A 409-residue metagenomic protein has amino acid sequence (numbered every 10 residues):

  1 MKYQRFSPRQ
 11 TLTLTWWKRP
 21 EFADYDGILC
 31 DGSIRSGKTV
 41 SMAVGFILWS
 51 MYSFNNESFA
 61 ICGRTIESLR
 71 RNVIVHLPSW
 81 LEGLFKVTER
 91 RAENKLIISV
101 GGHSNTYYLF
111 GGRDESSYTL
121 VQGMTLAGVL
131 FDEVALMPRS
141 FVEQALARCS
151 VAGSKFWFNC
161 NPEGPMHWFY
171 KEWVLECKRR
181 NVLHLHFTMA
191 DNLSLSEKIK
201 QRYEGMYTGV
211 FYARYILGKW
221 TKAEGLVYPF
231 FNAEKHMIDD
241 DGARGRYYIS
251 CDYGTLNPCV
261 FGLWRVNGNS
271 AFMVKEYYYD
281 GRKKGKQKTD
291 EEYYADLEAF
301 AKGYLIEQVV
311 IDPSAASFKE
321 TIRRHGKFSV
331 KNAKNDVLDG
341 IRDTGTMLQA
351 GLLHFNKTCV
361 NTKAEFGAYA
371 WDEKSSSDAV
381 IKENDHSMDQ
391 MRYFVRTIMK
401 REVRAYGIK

Functional and structural regions predicted by a protein language model:
M1-G27, S377: Pre-P-loop entry segment of helicase/translocase ATPase cores
Y25-K95, K171: Conserved P-loop
E67, A135-L136: Catalytic acidic motif of RecA-like/P-loop NTPases
R70-A127: Inter-Walker segment of RecA-like/P-loop motor cores
G128, L136-M206: ASCE P-loop NTPase helicase motor core
N192-Y253: ATPase catalytic-site recognition across NTP-hydrolyzing enzymes
C259-W264, R392: Short beta-strand scaffold segments in enzyme catalytic cores
G262, G268-V380, R401-K409: Mg2+-dependent endonuclease catalytic cores in nucleic-acid-processing enzymes, primarily RNase H-like
